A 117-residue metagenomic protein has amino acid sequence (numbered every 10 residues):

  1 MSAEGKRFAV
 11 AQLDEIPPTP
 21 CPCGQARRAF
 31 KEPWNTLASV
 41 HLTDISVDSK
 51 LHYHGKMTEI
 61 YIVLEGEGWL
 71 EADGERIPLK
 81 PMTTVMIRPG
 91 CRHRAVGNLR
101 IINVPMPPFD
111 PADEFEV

Functional and structural regions predicted by a protein language model:
M1-S39, K50, E114-V117: A short, N-terminal "cap"/entry segment at the start of jelly-roll beta-barrel domains of the cupin/DSBH fold
S39-G55: Conserved short histidine dyad/triad with adjacent acidic residue
H41, L64-E65, K80-P81: A cytosolic small-molecule/anion-sensing beta-strand core signal
H54-K56, G97-N98: Short glycine/proline-enriched turns and hinge-like loops at secondary-structure junctions
K56-G68, D73: Glycine- and acidic-residue-biased ligand/ion/polar-headgroup-sensing regions
G74-G90: Short acidic-glycine-tyrosine-enriched beta hairpin
P89-E114: Ligand-binding loop in jelly-roll beta-barrel domains
